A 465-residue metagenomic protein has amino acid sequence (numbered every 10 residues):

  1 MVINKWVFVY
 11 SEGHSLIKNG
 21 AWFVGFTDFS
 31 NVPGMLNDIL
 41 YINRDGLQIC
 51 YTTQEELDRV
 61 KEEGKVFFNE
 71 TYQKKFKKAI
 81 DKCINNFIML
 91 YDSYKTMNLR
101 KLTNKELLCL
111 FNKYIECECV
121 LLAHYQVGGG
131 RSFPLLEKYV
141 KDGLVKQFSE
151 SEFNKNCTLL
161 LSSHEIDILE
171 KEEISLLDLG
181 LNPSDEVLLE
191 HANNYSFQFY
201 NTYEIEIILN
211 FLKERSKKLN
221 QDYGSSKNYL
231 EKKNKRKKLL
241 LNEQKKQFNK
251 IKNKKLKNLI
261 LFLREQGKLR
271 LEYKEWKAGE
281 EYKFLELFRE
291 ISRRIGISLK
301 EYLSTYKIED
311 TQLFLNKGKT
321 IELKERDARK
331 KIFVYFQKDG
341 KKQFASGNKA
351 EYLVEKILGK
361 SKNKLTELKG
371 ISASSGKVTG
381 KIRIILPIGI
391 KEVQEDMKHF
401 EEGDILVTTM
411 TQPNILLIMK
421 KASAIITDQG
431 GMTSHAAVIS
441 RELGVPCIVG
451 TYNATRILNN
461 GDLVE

Functional and structural regions predicted by a protein language model:
M1-E465: Non-catalytic, soluble scaffold/interaction modules
